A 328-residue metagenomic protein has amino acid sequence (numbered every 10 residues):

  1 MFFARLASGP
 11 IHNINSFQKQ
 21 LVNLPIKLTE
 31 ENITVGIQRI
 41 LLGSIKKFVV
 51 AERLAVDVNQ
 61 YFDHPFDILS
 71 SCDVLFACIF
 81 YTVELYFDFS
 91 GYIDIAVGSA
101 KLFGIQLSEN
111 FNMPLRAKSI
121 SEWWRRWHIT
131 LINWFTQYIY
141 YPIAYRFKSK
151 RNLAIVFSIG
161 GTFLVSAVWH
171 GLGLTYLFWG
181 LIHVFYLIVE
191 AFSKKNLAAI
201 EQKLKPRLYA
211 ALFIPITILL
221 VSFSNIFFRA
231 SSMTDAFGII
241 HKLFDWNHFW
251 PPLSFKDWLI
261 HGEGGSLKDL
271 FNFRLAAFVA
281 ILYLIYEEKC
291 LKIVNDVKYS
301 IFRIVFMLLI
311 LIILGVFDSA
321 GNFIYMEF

Functional and structural regions predicted by a protein language model:
M1-I281, C290-E327: Membrane-embedded transmembrane alpha-helical bundles that form the catalytic cores of multi-pass lipid-modifying
Y286: Substrate/cofactor-recognition hotspot
